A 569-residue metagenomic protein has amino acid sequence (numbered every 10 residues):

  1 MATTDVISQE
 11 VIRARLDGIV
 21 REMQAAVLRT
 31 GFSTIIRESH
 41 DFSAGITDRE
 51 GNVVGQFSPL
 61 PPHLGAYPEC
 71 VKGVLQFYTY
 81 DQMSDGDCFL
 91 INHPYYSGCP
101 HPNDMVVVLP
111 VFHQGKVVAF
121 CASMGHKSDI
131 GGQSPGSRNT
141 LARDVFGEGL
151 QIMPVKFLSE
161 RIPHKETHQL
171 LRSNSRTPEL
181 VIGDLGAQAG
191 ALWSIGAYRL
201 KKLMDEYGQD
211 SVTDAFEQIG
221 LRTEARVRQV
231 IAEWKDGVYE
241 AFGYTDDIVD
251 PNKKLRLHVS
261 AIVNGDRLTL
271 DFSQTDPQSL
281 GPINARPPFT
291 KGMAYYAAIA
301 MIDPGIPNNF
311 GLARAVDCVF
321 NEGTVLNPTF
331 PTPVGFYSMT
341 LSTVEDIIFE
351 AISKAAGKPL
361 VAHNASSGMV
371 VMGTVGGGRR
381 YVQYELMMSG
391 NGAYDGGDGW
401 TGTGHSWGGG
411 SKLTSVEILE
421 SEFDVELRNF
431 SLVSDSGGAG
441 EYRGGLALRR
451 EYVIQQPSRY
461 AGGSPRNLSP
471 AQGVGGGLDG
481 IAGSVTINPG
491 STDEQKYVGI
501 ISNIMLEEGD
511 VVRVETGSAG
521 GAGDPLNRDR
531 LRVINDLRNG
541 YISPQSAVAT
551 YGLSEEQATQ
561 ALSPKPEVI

Functional and structural regions predicted by a protein language model:
M1-D85, L90-H113, V117-I569: Glycine/proline-enriched, intrinsically flexible loops and inter-domain linkers
